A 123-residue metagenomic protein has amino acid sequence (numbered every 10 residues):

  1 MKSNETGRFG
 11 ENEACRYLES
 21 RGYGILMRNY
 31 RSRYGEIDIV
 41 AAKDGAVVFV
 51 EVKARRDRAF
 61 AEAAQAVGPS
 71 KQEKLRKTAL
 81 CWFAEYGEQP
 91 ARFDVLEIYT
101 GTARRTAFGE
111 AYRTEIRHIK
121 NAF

Functional and structural regions predicted by a protein language model:
M1-R28: Acidic-basic catalytic patches of nuclease active cores, encompassing PD-(D/E)XK and other metal-cofactor nuclease
L18, I37-A63, V67, L75: Conserved catalytic cores of phosphodiester-cleaving nucleases, focusing on short active-site segments
G24, V47, P90: Hydrophobic "anchor" residues on beta-strands that sit immediately upstream of conserved functional sites
N29, K53, D94-L96: Solvent-exposed beta-strand sheet faces enriched in polar/charged residues
R33-G35: Short acidic/glycine-enriched loop/turn segments that link adjacent beta-strands
F60-A91: Mid-chain, well-packed structural core segment of small domains
E85-F123: Domain-level recognition of nuclease-like catalytic cores that cleave nucleotide substrates
